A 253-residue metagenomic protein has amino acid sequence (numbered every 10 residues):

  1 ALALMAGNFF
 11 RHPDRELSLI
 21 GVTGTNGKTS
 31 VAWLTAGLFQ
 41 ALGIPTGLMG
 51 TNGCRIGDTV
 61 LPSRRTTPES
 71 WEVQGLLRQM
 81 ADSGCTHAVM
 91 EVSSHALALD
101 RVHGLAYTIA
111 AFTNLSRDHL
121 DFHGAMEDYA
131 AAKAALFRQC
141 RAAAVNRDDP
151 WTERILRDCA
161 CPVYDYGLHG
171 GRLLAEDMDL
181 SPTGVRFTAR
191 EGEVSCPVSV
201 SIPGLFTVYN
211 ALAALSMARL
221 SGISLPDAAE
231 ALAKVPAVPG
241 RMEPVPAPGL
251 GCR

Functional and structural regions predicted by a protein language model:
A1-G21, V31-G43, S181, P197 (+2 more regions): Short, basic phosphate-binding NTP loop
L2-M5, P68-W71, M90-A96, G124-D128 (+2 more regions): Short gly/ser/thr-rich secondary-structure transition/capping motifs
G43-G57, V92-S93: Short beta-strand-centered segment that lines the nucleotide-binding/catalytic pocket of NTP-utilizing
V60-S70, D118-H123: Flexible beta-alpha connector loops of hexameric P-loop NTPases
R65-S93: Conserved nucleotide-sensing/catalytic segment adjacent to the nucleotide-binding pocket in NTP-handling enzymes
S83, Y107-C252: Acidic, Mg2+-coordinating active-site environments of NTP-dependent enzymes
A96-H103: Conserved helix/coil segment N-terminal to the catalytic DExD/H
